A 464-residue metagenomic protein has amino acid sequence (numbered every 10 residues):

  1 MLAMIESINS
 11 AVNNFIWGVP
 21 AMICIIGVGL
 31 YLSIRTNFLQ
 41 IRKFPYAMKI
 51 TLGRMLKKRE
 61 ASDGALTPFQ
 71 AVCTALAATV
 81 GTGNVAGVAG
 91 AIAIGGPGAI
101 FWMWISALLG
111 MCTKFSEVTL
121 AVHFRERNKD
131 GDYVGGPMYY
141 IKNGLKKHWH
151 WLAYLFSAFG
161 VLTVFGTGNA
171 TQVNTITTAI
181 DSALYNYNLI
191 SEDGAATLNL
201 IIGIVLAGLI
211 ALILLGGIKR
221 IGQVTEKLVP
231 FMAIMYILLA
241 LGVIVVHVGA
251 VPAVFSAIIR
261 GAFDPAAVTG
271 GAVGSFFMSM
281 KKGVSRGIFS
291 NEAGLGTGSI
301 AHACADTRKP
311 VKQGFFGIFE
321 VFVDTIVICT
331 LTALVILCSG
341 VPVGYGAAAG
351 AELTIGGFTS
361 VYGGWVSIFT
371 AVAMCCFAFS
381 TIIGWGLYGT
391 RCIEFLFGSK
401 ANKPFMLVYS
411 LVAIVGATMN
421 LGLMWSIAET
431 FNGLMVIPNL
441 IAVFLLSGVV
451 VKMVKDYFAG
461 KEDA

Functional and structural regions predicted by a protein language model:
M1-T82, I92-A99, G110, I414 (+1 more regions): N-terminal alpha-helical transmembrane segments of multi-pass membrane transport and channel/translocase proteins
I5, R35-Q40, G83-V88, P97 (+7 more regions): Transmembrane helix-loop junctions in multi-pass membrane proteins
C24-Y31, R35, L39-M48, F156 (+4 more regions): Membrane-interface loop-to-helix entry segments
L32-S33, S106-G131, M138, K142-N174 (+4 more regions): Helix-loop-helix module between adjacent transmembrane segments
F38-L66, G90-I100, W104, C112-K147 (+3 more regions): Flexible loop linkers connecting adjacent transmembrane helices in multi-pass alpha-helical membrane transporters
R59-I94, L120-G144, L155-V161, V273-F322: Alpha-helical membrane segments and immediately flanking helix-loop junctions that form or couple to the substrate/ion
F115-R125, K129, L241-A257, V268-G271 (+3 more regions): Extracellular/periplasmic helix-exit of transmembrane alpha-helices
G216-K219, Q223-E226, F231-G298, A303 (+1 more regions): Membrane-embedded translocation segments of transport machinery
